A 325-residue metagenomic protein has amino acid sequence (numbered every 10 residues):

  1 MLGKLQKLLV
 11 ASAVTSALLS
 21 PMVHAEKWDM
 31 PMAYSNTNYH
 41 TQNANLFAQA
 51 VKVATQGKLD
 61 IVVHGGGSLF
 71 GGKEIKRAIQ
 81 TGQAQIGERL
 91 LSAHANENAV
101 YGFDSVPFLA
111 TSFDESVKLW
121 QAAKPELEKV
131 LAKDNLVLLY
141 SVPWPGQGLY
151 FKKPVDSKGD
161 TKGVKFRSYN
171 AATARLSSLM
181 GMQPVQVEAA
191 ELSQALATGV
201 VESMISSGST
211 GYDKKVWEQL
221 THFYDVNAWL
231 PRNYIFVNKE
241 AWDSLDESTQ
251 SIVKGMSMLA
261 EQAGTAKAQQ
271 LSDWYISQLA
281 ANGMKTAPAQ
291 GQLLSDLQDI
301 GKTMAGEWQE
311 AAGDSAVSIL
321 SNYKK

Functional and structural regions predicted by a protein language model:
M1-V10: Bacterial N-terminal signal peptides that target proteins for export
V10, V14, A25-V117, A123-K325: N-terminal secretory/targeting leader peptides
L19-A25: Sec/Tat signal peptide C-region and signal peptidase I cleavage site
